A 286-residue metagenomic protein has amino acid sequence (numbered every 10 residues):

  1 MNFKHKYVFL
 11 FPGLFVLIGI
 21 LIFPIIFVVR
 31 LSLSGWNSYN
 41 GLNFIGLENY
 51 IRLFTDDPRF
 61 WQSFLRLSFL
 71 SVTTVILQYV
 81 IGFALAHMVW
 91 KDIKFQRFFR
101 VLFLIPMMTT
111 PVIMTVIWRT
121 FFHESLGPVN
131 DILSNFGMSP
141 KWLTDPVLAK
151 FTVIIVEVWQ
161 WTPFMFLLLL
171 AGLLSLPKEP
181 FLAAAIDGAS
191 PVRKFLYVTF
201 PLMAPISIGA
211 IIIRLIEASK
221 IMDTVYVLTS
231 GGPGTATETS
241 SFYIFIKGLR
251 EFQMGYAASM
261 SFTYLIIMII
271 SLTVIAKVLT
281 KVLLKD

Functional and structural regions predicted by a protein language model:
N2-D286: A structural signal for multi-pass alpha-helical bundles of membrane permease subunits that mediate small-molecule
